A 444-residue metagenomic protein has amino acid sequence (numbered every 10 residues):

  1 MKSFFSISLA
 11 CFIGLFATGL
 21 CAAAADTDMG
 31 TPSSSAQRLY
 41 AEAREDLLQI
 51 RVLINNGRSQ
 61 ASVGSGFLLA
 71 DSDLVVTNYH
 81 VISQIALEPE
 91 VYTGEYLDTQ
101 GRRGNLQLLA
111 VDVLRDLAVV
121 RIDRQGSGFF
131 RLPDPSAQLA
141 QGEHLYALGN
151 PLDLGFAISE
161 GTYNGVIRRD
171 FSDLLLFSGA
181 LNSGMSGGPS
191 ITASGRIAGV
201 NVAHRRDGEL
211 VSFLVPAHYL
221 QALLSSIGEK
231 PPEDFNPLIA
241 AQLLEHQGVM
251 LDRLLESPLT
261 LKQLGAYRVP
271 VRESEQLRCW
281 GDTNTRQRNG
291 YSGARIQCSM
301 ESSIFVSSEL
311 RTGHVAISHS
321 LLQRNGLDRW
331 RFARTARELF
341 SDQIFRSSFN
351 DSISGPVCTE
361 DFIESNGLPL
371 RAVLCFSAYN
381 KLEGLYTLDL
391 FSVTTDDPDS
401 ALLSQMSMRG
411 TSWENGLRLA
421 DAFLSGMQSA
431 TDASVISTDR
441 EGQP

Functional and structural regions predicted by a protein language model:
S8-G19: Bacterial N-terminal signal peptides
D28-Y40, I197-Y267, G426, A430-S437: C-terminal cap/linker of serine protease catalytic domains
T31-A36, L53-S72, G104, V211: A conserved glycine-rich beta-strand in the N-terminal activation segment of trypsin-fold
A43-S59, D123-R131, L154-E229: Active-site region of chymotrypsin-like
L47, A70-L148, D153-F156, F171-L174: Conserved active-site neighborhood of the chymotrypsin/trypsin-like protease fold
Q221, P231, E275-L277, P398-P444: Surface-exposed amphipathic alpha-helical segments
H246-E360: Non-catalytic interaction/regulatory modules that flank or connect domains
R334-D397: Signature of long, low-cysteine stretches enriched in small and polar/charged residues
